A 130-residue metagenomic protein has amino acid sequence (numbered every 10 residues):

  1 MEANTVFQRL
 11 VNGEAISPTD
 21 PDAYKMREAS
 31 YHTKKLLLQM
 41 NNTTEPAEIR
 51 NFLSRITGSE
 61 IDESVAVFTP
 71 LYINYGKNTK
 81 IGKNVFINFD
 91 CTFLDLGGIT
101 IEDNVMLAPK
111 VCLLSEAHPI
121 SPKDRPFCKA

Functional and structural regions predicted by a protein language model:
M1-S64: Terminal amphipathic alpha-helical/low-complexity segments used for targeting or macromolecular assembly
L71-I81, F86-A130: Flexible, glycine/small-residue-enriched loop-and-beta-strand segment within the central core of proteins
